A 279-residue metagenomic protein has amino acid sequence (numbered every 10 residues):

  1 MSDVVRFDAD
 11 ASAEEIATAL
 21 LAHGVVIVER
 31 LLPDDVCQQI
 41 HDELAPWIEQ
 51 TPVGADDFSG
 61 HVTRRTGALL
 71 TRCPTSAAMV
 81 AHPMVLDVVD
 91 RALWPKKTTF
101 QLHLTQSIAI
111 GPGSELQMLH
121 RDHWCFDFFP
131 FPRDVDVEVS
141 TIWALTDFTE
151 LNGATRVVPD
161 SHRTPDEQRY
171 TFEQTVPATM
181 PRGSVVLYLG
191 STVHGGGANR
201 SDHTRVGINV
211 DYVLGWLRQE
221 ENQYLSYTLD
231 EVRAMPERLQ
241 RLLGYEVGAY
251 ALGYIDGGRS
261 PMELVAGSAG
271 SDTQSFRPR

Functional and structural regions predicted by a protein language model:
M1-A22, E29-D127: Non-heme Fe(II)-dependent double-stranded beta-helix
G24-V25, G183: Catalytic palm active-site di-aspartate
I27-V28, W143, V186-Y188: Short hydrophobic-aromatic micro-motifs
P83-D87, V139, P181: A structural signal for well-ordered alpha-helical segments within the folded catalytic domains of diverse enzymes
Q101, V135-V137, D202-T204: A short, structural micro-pattern
L104-S107, T141-W143, I208-Y212: A structural signal for short, well-ordered beta-strand segments
P112-M180, L217-Y227: Catalytic core of non-heme Fe(II) oxygenases with the double-stranded beta-helix
T164-L187, S191-T192, G197-R279: Conserved double-stranded beta-helix
